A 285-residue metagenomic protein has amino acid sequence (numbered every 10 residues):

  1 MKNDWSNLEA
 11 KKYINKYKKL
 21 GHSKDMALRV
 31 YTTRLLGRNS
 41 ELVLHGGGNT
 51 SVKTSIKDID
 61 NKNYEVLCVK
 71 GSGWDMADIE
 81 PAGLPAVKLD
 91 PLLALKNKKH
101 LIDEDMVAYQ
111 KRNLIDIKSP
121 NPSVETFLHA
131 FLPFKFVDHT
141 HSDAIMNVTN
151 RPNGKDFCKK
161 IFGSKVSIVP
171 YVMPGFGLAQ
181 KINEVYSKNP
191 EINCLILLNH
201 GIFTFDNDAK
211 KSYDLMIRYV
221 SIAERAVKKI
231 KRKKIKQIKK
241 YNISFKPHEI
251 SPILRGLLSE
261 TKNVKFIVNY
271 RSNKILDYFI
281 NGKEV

Functional and structural regions predicted by a protein language model:
M1-V285: Glycine-rich flexible loops
